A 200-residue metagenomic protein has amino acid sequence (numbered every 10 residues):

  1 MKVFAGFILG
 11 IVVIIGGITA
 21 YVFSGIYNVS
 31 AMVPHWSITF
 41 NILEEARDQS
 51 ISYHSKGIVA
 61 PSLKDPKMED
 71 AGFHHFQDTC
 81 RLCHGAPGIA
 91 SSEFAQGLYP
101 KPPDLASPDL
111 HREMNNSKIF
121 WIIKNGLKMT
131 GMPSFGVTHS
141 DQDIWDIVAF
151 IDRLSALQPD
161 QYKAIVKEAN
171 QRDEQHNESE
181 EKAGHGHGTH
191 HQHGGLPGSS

Functional and structural regions predicted by a protein language model:
K2-D70, F94, M114-N116, F135-F150 (+1 more regions): Periplasmic c-type cytochrome electron-transfer domains
P66-I89, W121, N177-K182: Sequence/structural segment immediately N-terminal to covalent heme-attachment motifs in c-type and related
P87, L127, S155-Q158: A general structural signal marking secondary-structure boundaries and capping sites
G88, F135, K163-A164: Sparse recognition of residues in long alpha-helices and their boundaries
I89-A95: Histidine- and aromatic-enriched segments that form or immediately flank copper-ligand environments
G97-R153: Extracytoplasmic electron-transfer domains, predominantly the class I c-type cytochrome c fold
P159-N170: Short, flexible loop/turn segments with low-complexity composition
P197-S200: Short, solvent-exposed mixed-charge patches
